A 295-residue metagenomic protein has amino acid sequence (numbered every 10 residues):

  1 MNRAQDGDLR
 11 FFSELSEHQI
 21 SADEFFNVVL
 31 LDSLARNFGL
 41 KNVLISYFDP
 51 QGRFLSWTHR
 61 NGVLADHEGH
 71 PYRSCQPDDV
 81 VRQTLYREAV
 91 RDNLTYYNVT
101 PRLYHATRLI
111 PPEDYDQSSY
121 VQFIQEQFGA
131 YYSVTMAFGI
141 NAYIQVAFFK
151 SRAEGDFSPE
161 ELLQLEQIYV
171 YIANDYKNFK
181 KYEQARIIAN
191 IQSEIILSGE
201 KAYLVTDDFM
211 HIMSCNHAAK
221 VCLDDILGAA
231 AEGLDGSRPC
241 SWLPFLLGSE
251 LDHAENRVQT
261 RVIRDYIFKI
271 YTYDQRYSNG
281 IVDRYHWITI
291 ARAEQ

Functional and structural regions predicted by a protein language model:
R3-N141, V146-E160, Q164, V170: Regulatory input/activation interfaces that engage signals or partners
K41, Q192, I196-E200: C-terminal helix caps at helix-to-loop junctions of PAS-family sensory domains and analogous signal-transducing helical
V81, L197-R264: PAS-family sensory domains
R91-Q117, Y132, L223, R238 (+1 more regions): GAF sensory domains
D116-Q117, E160, I168, D175-I195: Short, charged amphipathic alpha-helical "coupling" segments at sensory-output junctions in signaling proteins
K150-A153, S214-K220, R292: Short beta->alpha transition motifs characteristic of CBS
A153-L163, N174, K181, Y277-Q295: Sensory coupling linkers of modular signal transduction proteins
L243-E294: PAS-family sensory/regulatory modules and their coupling/dimerization elements
